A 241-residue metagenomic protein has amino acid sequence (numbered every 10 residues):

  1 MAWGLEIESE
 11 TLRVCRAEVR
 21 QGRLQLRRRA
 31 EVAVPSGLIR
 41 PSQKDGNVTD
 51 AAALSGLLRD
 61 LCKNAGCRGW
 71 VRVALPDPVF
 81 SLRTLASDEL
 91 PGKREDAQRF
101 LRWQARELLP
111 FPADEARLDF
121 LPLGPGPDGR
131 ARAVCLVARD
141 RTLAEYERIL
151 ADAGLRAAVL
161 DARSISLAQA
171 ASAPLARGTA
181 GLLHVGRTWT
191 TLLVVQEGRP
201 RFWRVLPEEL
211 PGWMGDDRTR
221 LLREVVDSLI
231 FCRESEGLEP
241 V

Functional and structural regions predicted by a protein language model:
M1-V241: Hydrophobic/aromatic-enriched cytosolic interaction surfaces used to assemble or bind macromolecules
